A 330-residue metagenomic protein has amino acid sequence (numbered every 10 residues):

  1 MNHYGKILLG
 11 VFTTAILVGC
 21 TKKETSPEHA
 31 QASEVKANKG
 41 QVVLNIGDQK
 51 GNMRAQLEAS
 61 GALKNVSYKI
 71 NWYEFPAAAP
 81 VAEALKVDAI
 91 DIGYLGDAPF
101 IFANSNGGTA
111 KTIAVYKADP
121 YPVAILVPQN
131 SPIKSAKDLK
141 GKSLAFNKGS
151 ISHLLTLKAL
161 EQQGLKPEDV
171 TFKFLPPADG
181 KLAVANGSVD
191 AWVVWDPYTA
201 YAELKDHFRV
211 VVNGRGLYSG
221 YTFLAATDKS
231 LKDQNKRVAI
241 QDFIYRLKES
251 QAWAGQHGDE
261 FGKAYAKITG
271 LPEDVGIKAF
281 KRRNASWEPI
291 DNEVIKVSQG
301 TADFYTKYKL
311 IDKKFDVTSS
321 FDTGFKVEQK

Functional and structural regions predicted by a protein language model:
M1-L8: Bacterial N-terminal signal peptides that target proteins for export
I16-G19: C-terminal motif of bacterial Sec signal peptides marking the signal peptidase cleavage site
T21-E24: Bacterial signal peptide processing site
S26-K166, T171-F174, D190-D196, R209-V211 (+1 more regions): Short, glycine-/small- and polar/acidic-enriched structural segments that line small-molecule recognition paths
A55, E83, V87, I101 (+13 more regions): Solvent-exposed, polar/charged alpha-helical surfaces in well-ordered, non-transmembrane soluble domains, broadly
A98, F172-K173, A178-K267: Pocket-lining segment of extracytoplasmic ligand-binding domains
D233-L310: Secondary-structure end/capping motifs
D303-K330: Conserved C-terminal helix/tail region of periplasmic/extracytoplasmic solute-binding proteins
